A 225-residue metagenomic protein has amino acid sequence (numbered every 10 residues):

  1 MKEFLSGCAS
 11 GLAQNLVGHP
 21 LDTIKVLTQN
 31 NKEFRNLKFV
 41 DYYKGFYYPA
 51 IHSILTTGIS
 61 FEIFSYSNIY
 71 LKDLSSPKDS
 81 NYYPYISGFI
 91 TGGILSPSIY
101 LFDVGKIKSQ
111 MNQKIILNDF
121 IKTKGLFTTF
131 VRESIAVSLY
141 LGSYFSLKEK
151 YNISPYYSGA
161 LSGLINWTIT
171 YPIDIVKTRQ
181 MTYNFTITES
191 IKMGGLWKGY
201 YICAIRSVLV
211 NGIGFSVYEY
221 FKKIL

Functional and structural regions predicted by a protein language model:
M1-L225: Matrix-facing interhelical linker segments
